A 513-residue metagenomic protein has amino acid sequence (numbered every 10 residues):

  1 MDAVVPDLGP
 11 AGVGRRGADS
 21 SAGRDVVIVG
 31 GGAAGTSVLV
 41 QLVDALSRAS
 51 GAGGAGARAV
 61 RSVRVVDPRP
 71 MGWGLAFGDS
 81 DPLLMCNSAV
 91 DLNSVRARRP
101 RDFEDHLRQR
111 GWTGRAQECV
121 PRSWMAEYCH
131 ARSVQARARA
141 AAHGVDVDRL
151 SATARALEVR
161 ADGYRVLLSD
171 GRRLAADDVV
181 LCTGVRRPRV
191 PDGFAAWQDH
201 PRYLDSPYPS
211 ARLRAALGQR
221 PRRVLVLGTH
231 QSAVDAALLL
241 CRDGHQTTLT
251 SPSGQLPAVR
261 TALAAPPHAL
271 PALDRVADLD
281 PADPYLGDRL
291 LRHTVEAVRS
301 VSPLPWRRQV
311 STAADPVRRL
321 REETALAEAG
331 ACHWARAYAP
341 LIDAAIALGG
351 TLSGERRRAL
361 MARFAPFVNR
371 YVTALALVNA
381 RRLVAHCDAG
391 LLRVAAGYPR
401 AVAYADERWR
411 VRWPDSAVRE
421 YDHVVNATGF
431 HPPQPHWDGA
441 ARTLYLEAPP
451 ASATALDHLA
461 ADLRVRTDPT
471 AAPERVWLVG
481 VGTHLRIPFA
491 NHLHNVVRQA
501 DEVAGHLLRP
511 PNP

Functional and structural regions predicted by a protein language model:
M1-P70, L75, W112-P513: Flavin (primarily FAD) cofactor-binding/catalytic cores of flavoenzymes
M71-P121: Active-site-adjacent segment of FAD-dependent monooxygenases/related oxidoreductases
